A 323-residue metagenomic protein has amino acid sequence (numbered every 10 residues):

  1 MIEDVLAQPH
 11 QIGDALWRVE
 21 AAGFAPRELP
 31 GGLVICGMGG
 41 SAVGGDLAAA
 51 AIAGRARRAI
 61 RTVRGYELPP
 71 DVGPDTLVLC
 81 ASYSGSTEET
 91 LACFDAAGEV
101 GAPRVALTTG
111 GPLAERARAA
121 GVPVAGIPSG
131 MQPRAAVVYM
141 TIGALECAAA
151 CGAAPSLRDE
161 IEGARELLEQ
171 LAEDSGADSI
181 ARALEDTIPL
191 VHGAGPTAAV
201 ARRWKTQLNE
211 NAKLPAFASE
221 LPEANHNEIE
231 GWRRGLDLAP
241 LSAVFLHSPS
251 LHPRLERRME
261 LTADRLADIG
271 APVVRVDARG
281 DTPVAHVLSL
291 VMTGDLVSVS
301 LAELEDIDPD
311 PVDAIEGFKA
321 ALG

Functional and structural regions predicted by a protein language model:
M1-A7, D14-F24, E28-G31, M131 (+2 more regions): Active-site phosphate/pyrophosphate-binding segments
M1-R27, P69-P74, V274, A278-L288: Conserved, well-structured ligand/cofactor-binding cores
E28-E169, R182, H247-P253, E260-P272: Glycine-rich phosphate-binding loops that contact phosphosugars or nucleotide phosphates
G40, P196-T197, E223, S248-L251 (+1 more regions): Short, glycine-/Ser/Thr-/acidic-enriched flexible segments
T62-G65, L214-N225, P272-D281: A generic structural motif
L77-V78, V138-G143, I229-G235, V287-T293: Short, surface-exposed amphipathic charged segments that create phosphate/polyanion-binding patches used for binding
R233-D313: C-terminal active-site/capping subdomain that shapes the small-molecule cofactor and substrate pocket of enzyme
D310-G323: Short, small/acidic-rich helices and loops at N termini and domain boundaries of DNA replication/processing enzymes
